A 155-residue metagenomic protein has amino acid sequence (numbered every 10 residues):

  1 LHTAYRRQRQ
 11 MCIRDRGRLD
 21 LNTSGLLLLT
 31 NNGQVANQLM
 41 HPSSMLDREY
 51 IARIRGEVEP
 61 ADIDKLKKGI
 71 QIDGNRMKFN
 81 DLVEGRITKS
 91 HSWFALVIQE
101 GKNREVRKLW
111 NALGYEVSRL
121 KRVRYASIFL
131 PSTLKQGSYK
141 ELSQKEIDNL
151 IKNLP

Functional and structural regions predicted by a protein language model:
L1-I13: Single conserved hydrophobic/aromatic residue that forms the stacking wall/gate of nucleotide- or nucleobase-binding
T3-Y5, L46, S90: Residue-level preference for beta-strand/loop junctions
Q10, R14-P42: Glycine/acidic-rich beta-strand-loop module
N22-G25, N31, L46-A52, N75-N80 (+2 more regions): A generic structural signal for short beta-strands and their flanking turns/coil linkers
T23, E59-K67: Ser/Thr-Pro-rich, acidic low-complexity intrinsically disordered regions of eukaryotic RNA-binding
L29-N32, I54-G56, R86, L96-E100: Flexible glycine-/small-residue-rich
V35-D62: N-terminal accessory regions of nucleic-acid-interacting proteins
K68-Q71, N75-P155: RNA substrate-recognition surfaces in RNA-acting enzymes
